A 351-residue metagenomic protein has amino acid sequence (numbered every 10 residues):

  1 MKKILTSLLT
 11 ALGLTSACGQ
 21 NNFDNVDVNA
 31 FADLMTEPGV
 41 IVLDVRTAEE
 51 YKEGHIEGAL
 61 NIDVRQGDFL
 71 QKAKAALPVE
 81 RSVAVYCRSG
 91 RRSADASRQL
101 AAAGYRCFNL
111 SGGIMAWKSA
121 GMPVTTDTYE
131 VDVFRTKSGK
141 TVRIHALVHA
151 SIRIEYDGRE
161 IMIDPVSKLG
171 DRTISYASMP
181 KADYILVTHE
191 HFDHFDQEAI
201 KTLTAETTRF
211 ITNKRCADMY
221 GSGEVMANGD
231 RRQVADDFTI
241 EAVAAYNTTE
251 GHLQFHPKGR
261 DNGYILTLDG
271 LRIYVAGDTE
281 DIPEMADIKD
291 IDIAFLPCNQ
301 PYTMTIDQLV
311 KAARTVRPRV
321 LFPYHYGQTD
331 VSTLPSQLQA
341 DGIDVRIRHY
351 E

Functional and structural regions predicted by a protein language model:
K2-L8, L12, C18-L34, V40 (+3 more regions): Rhodanese-like catalytic fold shared by cysteine-dependent sulfurtransferases and DSP/PTP-type phosphatases
C18, T128-D157, Q337-D341: Zn-dependent metallo-beta-lactamase
T47, T248-T315: Active-site-proximal loop/helix segments of hydrolase catalytic cores
C87, I163-V166, A182-D193, F210-K214 (+4 more regions): Active-site neighborhood of phospho(di)ester-bond hydrolases with catalytic His/Asp-centered motifs
T128-K140, L147, T212-L271, I347-E351: Metallo-beta-lactamase
D132-G139, S151-E190, Q197-K201, T249-Q254 (+1 more regions): Pre-active-site segment of Zn-dependent metallo-hydrolases
T173-R232: Active-site HxH/HxHxD metal-binding segment of metal-dependent hydrolases
S222-D236, V310, R314-E351: Binuclear metal-ion centers of metallo-dependent hydrolases, dominated by the metallo-beta-lactamase
